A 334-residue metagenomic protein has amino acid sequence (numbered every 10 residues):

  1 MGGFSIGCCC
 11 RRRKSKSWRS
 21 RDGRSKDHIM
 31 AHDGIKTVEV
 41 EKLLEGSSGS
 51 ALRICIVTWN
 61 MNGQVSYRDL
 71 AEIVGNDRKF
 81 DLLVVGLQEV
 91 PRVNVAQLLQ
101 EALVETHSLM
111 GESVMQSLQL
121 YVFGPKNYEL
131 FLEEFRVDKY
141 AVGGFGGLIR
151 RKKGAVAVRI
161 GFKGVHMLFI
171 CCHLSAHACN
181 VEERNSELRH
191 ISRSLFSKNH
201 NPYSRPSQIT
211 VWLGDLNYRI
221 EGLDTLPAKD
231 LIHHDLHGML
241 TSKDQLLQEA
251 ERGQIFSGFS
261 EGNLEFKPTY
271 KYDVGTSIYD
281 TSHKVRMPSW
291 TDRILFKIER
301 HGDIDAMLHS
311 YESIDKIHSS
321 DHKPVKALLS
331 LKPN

Functional and structural regions predicted by a protein language model:
M1-M110, V114-Y121, N180, L188-I191 (+2 more regions): N-terminal, active-site-proximal structural segment of metallo-dependent hydrolase catalytic domains
R13-S20, K42-G49, L130, L174 (+2 more regions): A broad, low-specificity signal for short, low-complexity segments enriched in glycine/proline and polar/charged
L43-S48, A71-N76, L98-L99, S108-S113 (+9 more regions): Beta-strand elements of modular eukaryotic interaction domains
S50-V57, K79-L83, E105, S117-Q119 (+8 more regions): Core residues of folded domains in eukaryotic genome-function proteins
M61, P125, L216: Residues immediately flanking
V65, N94, L132, A178 (+1 more regions): Activation segment
P91-S175: Structured beta-strand-rich core segments of catalytic domains in phosphoester-bond hydrolases
F162, I170-S175, C179-N334: Catalytic lobes of large eukaryotic enzymes
